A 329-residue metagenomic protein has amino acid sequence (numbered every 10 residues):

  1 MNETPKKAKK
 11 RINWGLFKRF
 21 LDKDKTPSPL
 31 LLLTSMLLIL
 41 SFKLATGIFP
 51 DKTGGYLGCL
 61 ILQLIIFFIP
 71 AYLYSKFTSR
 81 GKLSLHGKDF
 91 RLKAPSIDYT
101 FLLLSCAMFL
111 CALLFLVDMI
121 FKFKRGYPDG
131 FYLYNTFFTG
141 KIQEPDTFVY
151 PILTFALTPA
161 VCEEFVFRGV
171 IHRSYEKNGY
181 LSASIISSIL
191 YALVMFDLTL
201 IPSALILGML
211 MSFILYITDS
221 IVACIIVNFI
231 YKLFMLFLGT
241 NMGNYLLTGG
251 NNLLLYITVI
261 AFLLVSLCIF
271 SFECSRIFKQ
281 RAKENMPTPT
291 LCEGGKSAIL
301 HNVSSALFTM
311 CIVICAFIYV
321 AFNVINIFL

Functional and structural regions predicted by a protein language model:
M1-K10: Short, intrinsically disordered terminal tails adjacent to the first/last structured region
K9-M36, K82-F115, N285-C315: Interfacial transmembrane-helix boundary/kink motif in multi-pass membrane proteins
L32-L40, L60, L64-F68, L103-C111 (+7 more regions): Alpha-helical transmembrane spans of integral membrane proteins, capturing the lipid-embedded, hydrophobic core of TM
M36-R80, L102, I257-T258: Alpha-helical transmembrane segments in multi-pass membrane proteins
L38-T46, I66-A71, F109-L114, Y231 (+3 more regions): Alpha-helical transmembrane segments of multipass membrane proteins
L57, K88-V161, A321-L329: Juxtamembrane helix-loop-helix connectors linking adjacent transmembrane helices in multi-pass membrane enzymes
I66-K82, A112-R125: Structural signal for alpha-helical transmembrane segments and their membrane-water exit/capping regions in multi-pass
D146-L329: Transmembrane helix-loop-helix hairpins at the membrane interface of multi-pass integral membrane proteins
